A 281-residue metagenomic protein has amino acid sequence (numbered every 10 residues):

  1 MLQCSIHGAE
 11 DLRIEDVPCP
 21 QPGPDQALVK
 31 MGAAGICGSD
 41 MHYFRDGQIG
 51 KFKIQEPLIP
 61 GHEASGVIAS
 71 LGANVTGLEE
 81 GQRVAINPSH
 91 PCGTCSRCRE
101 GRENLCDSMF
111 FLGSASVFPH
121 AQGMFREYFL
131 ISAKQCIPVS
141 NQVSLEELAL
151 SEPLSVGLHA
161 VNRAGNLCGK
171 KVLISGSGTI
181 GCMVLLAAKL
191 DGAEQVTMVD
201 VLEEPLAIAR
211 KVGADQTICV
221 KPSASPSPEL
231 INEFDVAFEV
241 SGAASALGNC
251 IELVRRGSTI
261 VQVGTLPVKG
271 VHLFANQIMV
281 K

Functional and structural regions predicted by a protein language model:
P20-A34, I49-R99, S140-V143: Glycine-rich beta-strand-centered segment in the early N-terminal region that forms part of a ligand/cofactor-binding
R83, K171, S258-I260: Short glycine-centered segments of the SAM/dcSAM-binding site in methyltransferase folds
A85, F238, V261: N-terminal Rossmann-like NAD(P) cofactor-binding module of classical short-chain dehydrogenase/reductase
G93-S175: NAD(P)H dinucleotide-binding glycine-rich loop of Rossmann-like/cofactor-binding domains, especially the beta1-alpha1
V156, I180, A188: Hydrophobic/small residue at the entry helix of a nucleotide-binding pocket
I174-S177, K189-N249: Adenosine-nucleotide cofactor-binding segment
A244-K281: Glycine-rich phosphate-binding loop and adjacent beta-alpha segment of Rossmann(oid) nucleotide-cofactor-binding
